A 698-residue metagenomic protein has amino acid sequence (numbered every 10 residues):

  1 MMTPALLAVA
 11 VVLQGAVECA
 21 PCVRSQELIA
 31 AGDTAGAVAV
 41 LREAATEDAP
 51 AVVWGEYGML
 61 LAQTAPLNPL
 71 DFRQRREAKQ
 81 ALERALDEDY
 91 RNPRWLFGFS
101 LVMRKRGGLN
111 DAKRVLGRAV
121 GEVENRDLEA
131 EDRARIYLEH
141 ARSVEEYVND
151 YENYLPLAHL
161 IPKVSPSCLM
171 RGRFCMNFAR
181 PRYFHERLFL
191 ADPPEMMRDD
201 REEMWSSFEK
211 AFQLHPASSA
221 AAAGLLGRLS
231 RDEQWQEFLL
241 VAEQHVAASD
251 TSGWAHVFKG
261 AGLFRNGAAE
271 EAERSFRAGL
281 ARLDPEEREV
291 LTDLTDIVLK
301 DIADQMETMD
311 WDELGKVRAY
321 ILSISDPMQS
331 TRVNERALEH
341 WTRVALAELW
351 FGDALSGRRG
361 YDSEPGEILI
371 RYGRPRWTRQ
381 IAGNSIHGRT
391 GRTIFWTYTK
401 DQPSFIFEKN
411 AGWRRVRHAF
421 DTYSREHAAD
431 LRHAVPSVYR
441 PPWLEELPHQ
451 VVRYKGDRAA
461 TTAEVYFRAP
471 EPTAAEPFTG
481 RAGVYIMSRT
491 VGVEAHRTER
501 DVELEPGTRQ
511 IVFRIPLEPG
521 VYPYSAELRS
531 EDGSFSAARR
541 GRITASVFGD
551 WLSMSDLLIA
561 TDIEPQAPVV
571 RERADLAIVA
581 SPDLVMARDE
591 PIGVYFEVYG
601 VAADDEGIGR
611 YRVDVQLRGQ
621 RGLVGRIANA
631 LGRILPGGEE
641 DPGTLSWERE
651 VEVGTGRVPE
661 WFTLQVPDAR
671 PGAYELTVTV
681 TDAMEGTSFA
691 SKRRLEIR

Functional and structural regions predicted by a protein language model:
V11-P66, F72-R76: N-terminal leader/linker segments that initiate helical-solenoid repeat arrays
A30-A39, A65-R84, R106-G121, E152-N153 (+3 more regions): Structural signature of tandem alpha-helical TPR/SEL1-like repeats, specifically the intra-repeat loop/turn
D48-A49, Y90-R91, E124, E131 (+3 more regions): Short coil turns that delineate tetratricopeptide repeat
V53-W54, W95, E129-A130, I136 (+3 more regions): TPR alpha-solenoid repeat register
E56-Y57, G98, D132, E139 (+2 more regions): Canonical tetratricopeptide repeat
G58, A62-F72, S100, K105-G108 (+7 more regions): Short coil/turn linking the two alpha-helices of tandem helical-hairpin repeats
E146-Y147, L226, S230-W235, G253-R489: Residues within mature, well-folded domains
Y154, S167-E186, F420-R698: Intrinsically disordered, low-complexity terminal regions enriched in Ser/Thr/Pro/Gly and charged residues
